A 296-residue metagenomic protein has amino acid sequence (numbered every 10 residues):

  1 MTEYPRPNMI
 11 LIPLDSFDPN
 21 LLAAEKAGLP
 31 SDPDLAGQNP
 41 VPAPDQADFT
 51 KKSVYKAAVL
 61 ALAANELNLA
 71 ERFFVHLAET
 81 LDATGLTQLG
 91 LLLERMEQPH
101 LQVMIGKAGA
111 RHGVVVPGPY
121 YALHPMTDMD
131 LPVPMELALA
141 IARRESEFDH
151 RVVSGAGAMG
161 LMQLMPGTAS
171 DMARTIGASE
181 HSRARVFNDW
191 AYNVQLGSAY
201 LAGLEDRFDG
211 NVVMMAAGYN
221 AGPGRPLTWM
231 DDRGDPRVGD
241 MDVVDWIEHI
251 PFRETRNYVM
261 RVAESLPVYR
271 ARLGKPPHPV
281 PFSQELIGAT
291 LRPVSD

Functional and structural regions predicted by a protein language model:
M1-F208, V212-M214, P223-D296: Cell-wall glycan-active module
